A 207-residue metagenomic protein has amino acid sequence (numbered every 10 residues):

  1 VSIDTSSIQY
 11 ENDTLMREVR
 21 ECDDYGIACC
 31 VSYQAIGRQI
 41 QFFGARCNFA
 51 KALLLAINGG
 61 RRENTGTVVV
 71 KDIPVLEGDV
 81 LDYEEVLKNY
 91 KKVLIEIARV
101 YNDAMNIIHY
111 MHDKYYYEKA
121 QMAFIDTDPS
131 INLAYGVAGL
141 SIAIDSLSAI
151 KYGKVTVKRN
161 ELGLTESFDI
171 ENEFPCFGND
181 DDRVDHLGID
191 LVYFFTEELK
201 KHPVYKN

Functional and structural regions predicted by a protein language model:
V1-N207: Conserved catalytic cores of very large enzyme subunits
